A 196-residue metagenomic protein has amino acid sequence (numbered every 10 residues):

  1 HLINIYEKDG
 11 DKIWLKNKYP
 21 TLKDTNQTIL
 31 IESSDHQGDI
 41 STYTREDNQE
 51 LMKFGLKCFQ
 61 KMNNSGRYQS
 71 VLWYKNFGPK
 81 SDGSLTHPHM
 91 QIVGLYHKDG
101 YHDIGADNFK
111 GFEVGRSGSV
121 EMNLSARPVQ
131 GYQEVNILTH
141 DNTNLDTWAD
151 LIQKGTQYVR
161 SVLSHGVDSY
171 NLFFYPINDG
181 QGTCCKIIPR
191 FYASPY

Functional and structural regions predicted by a protein language model:
H1-E46, E50-L85, V93-D146, D150 (+1 more regions): Active-site microenvironments that recognize anionic phosphate/pyrophosphate groups
M90: Metallo-beta-lactamase
